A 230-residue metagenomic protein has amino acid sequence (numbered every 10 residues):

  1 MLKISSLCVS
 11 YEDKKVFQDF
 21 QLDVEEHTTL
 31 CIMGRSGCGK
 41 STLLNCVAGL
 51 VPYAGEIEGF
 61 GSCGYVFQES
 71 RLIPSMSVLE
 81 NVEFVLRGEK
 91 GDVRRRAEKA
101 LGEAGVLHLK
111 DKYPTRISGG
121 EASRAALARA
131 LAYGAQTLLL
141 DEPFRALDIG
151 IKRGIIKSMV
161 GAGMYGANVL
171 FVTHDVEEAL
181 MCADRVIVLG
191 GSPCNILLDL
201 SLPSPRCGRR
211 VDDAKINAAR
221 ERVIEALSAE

Functional and structural regions predicted by a protein language model:
L2, F17-D19: Conserved structural motif at the start of ABC-family nucleotide-binding domains
A48: Helix-to-loop junction immediately C-terminal to a conserved catalytic motif
D92-L109: Conserved ABC ATPase "signature" region
Y113-I117, E121: Conserved ABC ATPase signature
L127: Hydrophobic anchor residue at the start of the ABC signature
A132-Q136: A short, proline-enriched helix->beta-strand linker immediately N-terminal to the Walker B motif in ABC-type P-loop
L138-E142: Catalytic Walker B motif of ABC-type/P-loop ATPase nucleotide-binding domains
